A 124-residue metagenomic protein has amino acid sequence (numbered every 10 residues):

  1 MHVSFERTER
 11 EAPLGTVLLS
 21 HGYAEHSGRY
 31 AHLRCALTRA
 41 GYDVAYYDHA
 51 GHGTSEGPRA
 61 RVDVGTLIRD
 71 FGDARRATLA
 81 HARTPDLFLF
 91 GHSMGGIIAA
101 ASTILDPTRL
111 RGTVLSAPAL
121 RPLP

Functional and structural regions predicted by a protein language model:
M1-T8: A short loop-to-beta-strand scaffold at the N-terminal edge of the catalytic core in hydrolase folds
L14, G22-E25: Active-site glycine-rich loops that stabilize anionic/oxyanionic intermediates across multiple enzyme folds
A24-H32, V44: Serine-hydrolase catalytic-loop signature spanning alpha/beta hydrolases and amidase-signature enzymes
A24-S27, G53-A82: Catalytic nucleophile-loop/oxyanion-hole region of alpha/beta-hydrolase and closely related hydrolase-like folds
R34-G57: Conserved alpha/beta-hydrolase
A82-S93: Alpha/beta-hydrolase fold nucleophile elbow
G96-P107: Short glycine-enriched nucleophile-adjacent loop and the immediately C-terminal alpha-helix near the catalytic center
V114-L123: Active-site nucleophile loop of the alpha/beta-hydrolase fold
